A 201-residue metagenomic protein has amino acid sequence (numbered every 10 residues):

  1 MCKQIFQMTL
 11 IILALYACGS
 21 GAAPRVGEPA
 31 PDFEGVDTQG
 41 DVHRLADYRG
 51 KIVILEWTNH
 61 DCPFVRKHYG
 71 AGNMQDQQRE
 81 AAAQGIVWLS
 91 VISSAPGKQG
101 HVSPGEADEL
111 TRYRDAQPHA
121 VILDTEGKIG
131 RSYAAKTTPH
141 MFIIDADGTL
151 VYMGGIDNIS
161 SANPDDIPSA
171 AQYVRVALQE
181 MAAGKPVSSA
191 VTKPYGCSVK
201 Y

Functional and structural regions predicted by a protein language model:
M1-Q4: Positively charged n-region of N-terminal signal peptides that target proteins for export
Q7-A17: Bacterial N-terminal signal peptides
L15-D32: N-proximal helix/coil linker or "cap" segments that precede and/or mark the start of modular domains
F33-V53: A short beta-strand-turn-helix
A46-R66, L178: Short active-site neighborhood of thiol/selenol oxidoreductases, capturing the structured segment around
R66-R114, T125-S132: Structural microenvironment flanking redox-active thiols in thiol-disulfide oxidoreductases
D108-D145, T149-V151: Short, internal strand/loop/helix patches that form the active-site neighborhood or redox-interaction surface
I143-Y201: Thiol-/selenol-based redox modules, centered on thioredoxin-like and closely related oxidoreductase domains
